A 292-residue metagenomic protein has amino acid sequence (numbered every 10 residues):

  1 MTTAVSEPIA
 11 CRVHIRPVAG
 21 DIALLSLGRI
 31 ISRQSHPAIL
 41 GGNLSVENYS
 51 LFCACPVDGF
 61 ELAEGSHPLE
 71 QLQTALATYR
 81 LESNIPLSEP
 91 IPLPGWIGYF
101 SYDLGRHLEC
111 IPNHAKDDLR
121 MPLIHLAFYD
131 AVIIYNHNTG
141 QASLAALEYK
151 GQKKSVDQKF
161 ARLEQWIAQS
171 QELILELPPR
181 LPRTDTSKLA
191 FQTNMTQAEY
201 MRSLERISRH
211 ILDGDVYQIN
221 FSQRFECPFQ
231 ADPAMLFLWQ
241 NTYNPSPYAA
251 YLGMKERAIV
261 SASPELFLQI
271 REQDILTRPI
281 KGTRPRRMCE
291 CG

Functional and structural regions predicted by a protein language model:
M1-G292: Extended alpha-helical targeting/anchoring segments, especially N-terminal organellar/secretory targeting helices
